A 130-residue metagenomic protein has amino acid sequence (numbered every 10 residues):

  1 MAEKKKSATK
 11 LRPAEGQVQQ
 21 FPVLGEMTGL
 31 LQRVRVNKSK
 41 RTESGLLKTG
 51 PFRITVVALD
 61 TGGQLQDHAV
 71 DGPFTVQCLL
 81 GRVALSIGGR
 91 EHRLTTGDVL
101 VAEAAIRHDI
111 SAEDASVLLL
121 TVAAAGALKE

Functional and structural regions predicted by a protein language model:
M1-P51: A short, N-terminal "cap"/entry segment at the start of jelly-roll beta-barrel domains of the cupin/DSBH fold
N37-E43, G50-V70: Conserved short histidine dyad/triad with adjacent acidic residue
A58-D60, A69-L85: Short, conserved beta-strand element in jelly-roll/cupin
L65-D67, L85-S86, A102, R107-E113: Short beta-strand His + acidic residue motifs that chelate non-heme Fe in jelly-roll/DSBH and cupin folds
L79-L80, T95-T96, D114: A cytosolic small-molecule/anion-sensing beta-strand core signal
G89-A104: Short acidic-glycine-tyrosine-enriched beta hairpin
A104-L128: Ligand-binding loop in jelly-roll beta-barrel domains
